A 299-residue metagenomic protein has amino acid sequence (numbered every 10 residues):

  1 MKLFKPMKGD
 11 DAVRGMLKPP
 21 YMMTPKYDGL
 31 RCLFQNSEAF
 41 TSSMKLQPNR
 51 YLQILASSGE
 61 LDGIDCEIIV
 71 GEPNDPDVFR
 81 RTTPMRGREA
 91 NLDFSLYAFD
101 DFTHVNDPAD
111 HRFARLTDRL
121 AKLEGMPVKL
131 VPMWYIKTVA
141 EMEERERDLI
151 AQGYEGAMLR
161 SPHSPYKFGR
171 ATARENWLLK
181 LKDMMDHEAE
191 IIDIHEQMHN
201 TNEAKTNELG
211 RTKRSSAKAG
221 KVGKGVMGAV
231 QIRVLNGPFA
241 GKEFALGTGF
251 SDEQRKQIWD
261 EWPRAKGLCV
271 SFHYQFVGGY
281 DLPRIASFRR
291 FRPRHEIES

Functional and structural regions predicted by a protein language model:
K2-L46, P127-L282, A286-H295: Nucleic-acid 5′ end/cap handling module spanning
V13-K129: Covalent nucleotidyltransferase
A90, L96, R290-S299: Short peripheral tails and domain-boundary helices/loops at the edges of structured domains
